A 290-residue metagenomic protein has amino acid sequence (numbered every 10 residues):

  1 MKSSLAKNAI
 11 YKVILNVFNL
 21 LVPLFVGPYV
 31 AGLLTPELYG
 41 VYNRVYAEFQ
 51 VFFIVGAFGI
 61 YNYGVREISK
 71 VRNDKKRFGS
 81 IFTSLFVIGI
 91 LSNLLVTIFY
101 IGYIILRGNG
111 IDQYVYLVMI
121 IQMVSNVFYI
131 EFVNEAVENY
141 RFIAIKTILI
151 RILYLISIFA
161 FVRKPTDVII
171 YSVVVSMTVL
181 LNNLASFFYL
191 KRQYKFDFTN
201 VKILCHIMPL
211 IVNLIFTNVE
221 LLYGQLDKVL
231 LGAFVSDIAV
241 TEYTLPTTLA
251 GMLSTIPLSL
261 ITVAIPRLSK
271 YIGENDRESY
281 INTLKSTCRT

Functional and structural regions predicted by a protein language model:
M1-L5, R141-A144, V168-V175, L184-Q225 (+4 more regions): Interhelical loop/hinge segments that connect adjacent transmembrane helices in multipass membrane
S4-Y61, L155, I211-F234: Signature of the first transmembrane helix
L5-A6, N43, K75-I90, I207 (+2 more regions): Interfacial transmembrane-helix starts/ends
V17, L24, I54-A57, T83-I111 (+3 more regions): Alpha-helical transmembrane segments of multi-pass membrane transport and lipid-handling proteins
L33-V45, V71-S84, L94-V124, K164-Y171: Membrane-interface helix-capping segments at transmembrane helix termini in multi-pass transporters
G56-N73, S254-R277, I281-C288: Helix-loop junctions and terminal segments of transmembrane helices in multi-pass membrane transport/translocation
Q113, V124-I145: Membrane-interface junctions at transmembrane-helix termini in multi-pass inner-membrane proteins
I120, I145-R192, P209, T247-A250: Hydrophobic alpha-helical transmembrane segments
